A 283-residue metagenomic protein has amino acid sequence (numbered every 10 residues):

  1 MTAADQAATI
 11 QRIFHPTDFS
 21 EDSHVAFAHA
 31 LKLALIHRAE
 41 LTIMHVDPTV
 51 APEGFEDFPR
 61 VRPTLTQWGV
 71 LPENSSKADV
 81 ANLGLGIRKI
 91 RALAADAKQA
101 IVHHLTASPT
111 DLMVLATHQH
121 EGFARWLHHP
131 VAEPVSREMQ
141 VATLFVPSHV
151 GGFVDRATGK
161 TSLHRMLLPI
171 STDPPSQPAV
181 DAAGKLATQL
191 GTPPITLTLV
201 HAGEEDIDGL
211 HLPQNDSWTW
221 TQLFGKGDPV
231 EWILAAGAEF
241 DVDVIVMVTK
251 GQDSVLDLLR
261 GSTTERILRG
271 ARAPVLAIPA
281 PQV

Functional and structural regions predicted by a protein language model:
M1-A3, T9, V102-V154, A235-V283: Gly/Ser-rich helix-loop-strand patches that form or flank binding pockets for ribonucleotide-derived cofactors
T2-R60, K160-F224, F240-V244, V283: Small/aliphatic-rich secondary-structure junction motif
A30, A97-I101, A183, I233: Generic hydrophobic alpha-helical segments
V61-L71: A short acidic, glycine-rich active-site loop that binds or catalyzes chemistry on phosphate/adenosine moieties
V70-A94: Phosphate/nucleotide-donor binding subsite
R91-A100, F224-V230: Charged docking surfaces used in two-component/phosphorelay signaling
G151-L163: Intrinsically disordered, low-complexity Ser/Thr-rich linker and spacer segments in cell-wall-related proteins
